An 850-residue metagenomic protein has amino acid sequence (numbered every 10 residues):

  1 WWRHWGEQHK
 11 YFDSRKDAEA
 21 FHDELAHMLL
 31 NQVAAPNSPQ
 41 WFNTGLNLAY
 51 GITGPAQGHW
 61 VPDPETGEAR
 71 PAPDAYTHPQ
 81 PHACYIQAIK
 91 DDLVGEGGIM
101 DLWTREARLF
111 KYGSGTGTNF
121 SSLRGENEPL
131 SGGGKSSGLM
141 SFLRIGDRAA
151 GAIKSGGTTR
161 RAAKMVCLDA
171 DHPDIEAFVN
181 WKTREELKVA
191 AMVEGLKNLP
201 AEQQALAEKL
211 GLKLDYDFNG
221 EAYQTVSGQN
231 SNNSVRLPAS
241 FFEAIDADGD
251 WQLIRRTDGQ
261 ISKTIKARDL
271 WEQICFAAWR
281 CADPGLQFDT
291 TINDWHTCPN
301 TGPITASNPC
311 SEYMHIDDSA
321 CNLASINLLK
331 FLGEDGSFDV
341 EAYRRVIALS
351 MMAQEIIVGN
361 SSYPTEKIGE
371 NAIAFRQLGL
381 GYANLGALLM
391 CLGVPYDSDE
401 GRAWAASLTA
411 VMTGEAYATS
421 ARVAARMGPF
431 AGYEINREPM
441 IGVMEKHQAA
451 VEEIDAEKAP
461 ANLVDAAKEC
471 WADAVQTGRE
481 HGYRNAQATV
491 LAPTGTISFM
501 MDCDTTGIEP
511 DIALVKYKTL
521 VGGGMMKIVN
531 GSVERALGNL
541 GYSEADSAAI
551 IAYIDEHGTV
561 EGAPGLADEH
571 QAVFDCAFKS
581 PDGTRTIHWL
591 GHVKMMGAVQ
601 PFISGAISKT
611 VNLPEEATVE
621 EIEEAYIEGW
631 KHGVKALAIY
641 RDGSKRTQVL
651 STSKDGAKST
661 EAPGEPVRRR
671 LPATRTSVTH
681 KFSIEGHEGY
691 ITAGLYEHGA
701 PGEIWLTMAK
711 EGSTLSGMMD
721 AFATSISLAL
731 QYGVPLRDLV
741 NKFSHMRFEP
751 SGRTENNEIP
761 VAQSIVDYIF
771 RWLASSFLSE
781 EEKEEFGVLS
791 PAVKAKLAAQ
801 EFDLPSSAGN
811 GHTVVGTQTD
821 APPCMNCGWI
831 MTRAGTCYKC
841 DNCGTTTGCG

Functional and structural regions predicted by a protein language model:
W1-Q731, I759, A821: Extended catalytic cores of very large enzyme megasubunits
H557, S716, K742-S764: Short, surface-exposed loop/turn segments at secondary-structure boundaries that line and modulate
W630-K654, E758-P805: Long, highly charged low-complexity segments enriched in Glu/Asp and Lys/Arg with interspersed Ser/Thr
G809-V815: Short, intrinsically disordered linker segments that flank or connect zinc-binding domains
C824-C827, C840-C843: Short cysteine-rich clusters marking metal-coordination/redox-active sites
I830-M831, T847: Cys/His-rich microdomains that often coordinate metals
R833-C837, G850: Short Cys/His-rich "knuckle" micro-motifs
G844-G850: Short Cys/His-rich micro-motifs in 6-15 aa windows
